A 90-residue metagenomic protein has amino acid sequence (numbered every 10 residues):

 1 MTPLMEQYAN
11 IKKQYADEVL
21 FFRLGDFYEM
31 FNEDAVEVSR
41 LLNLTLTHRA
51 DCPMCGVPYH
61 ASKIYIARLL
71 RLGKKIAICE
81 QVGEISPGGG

Functional and structural regions predicted by a protein language model:
M1-G90: Basic, polar low-complexity surface loops/patches
